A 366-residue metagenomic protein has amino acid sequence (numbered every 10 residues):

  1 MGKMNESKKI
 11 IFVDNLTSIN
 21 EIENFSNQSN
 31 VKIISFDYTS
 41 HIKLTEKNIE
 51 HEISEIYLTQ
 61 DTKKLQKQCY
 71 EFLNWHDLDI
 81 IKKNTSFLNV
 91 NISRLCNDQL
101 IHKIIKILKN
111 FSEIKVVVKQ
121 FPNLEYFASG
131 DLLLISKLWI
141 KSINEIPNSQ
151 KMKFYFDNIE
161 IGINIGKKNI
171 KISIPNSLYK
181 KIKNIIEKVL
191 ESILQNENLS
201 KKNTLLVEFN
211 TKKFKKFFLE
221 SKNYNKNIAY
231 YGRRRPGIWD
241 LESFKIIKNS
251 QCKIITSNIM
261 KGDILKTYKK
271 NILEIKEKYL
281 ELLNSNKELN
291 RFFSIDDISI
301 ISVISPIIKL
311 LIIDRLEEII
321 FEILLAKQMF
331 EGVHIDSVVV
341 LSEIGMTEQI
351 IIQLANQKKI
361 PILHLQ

Functional and structural regions predicted by a protein language model:
M1-Q366: Catalytic-core helical/loop segments in enzymes performing group transfer/polymerization on anionic/lipid-linked
